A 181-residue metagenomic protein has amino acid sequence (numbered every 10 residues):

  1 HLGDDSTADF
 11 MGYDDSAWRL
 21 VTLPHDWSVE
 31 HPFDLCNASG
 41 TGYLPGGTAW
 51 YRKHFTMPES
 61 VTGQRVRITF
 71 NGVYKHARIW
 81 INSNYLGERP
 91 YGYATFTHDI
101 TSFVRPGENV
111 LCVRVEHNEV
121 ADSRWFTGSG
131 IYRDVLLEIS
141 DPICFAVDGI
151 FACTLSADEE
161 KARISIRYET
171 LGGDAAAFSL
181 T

Functional and structural regions predicted by a protein language model:
H1-L35, V110-R114, L137: Accessory carbohydrate-binding/adhesion or oligomerization-edge regions at the termini of glycan-active proteins
D4, T41, G46-D148, G172: Accessory beta-strand-rich segments of carbohydrate-active enzymes
D9-F10, G47, T127, E160: Generic detector of ordered secondary-structure context
D34-C36, G42-Y43: Mid-chain, structured segments of secreted extracytoplasmic proteins
Y74, A152-L155: Short, solvent-exposed aromatic-acidic interface loops
I81, K161-T181: Beta-strand-rich binding/interaction modules
T154-A162: Short, solvent-exposed loop/linker segments at the N-terminal edge of repeated beta-sheet extracellular domains
